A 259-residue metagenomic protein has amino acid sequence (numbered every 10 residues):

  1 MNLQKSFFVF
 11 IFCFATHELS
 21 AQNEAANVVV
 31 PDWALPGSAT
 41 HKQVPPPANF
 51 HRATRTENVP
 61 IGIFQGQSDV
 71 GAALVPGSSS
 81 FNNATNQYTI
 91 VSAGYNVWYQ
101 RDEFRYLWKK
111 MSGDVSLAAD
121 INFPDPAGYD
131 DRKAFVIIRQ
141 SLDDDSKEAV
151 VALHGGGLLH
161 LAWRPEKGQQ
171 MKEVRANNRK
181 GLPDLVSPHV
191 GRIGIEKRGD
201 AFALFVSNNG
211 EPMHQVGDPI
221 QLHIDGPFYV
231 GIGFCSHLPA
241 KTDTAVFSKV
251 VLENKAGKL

Functional and structural regions predicted by a protein language model:
M1-K5: Positively charged n-region of N-terminal signal peptides that target proteins for export
S6-F14: Sec-dependent N-terminal signal peptides
F14-S20: C-terminal segment of classical bacterial N-terminal signal peptides
N23-L259: Extracellular glycan-recognition regions
